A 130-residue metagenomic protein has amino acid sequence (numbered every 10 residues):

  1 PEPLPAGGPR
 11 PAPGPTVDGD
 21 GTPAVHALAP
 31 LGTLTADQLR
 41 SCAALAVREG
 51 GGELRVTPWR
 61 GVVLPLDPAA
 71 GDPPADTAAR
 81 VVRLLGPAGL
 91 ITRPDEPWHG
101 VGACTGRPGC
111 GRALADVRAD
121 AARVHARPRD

Functional and structural regions predicted by a protein language model:
P1-A36, R40, P68-A69: Accessory "access/gating" subregions that flank catalytic or transport cores
L28-D130: Small-residue-enriched alpha-helical segments and adjacent helix-cap loops that form tight helix-helix packing
